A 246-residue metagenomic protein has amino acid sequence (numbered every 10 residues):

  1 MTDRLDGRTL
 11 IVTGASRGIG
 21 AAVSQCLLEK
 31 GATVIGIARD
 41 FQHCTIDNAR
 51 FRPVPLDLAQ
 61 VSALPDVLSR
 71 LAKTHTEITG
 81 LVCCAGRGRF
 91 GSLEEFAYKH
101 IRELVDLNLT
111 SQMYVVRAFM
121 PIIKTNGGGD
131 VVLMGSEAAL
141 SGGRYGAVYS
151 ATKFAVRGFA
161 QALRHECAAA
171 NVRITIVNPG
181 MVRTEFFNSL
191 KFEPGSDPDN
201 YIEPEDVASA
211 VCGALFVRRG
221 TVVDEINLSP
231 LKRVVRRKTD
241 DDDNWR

Functional and structural regions predicted by a protein language model:
S16-R17: Conserved glycine-rich cofactor-binding loop
C84-R89: Conserved NAD(P)H cofactor-binding loop of Rossmann-fold oxidoreductase domains
S92-L93, H100-V105: Substrate-binding pocket helix/loop in short-chain dehydrogenase/reductase
V116, T152: Active-site helix of classical SDR
P121, Q161, H165-A168: Alpha-helical segment proximal to the catalytic Tyr-Lys
S136: Residue(s) in the substrate-gating loop at a strand-loop-helix junction that position the organic substrate next
A170-V172, I176-V177, P194-R236: C-terminal helical subdomain
